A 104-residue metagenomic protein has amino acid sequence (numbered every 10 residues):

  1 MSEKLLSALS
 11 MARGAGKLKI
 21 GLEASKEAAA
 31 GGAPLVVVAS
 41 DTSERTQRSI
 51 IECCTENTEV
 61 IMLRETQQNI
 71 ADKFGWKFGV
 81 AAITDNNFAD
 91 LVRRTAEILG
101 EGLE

Functional and structural regions predicted by a protein language model:
M1, E23, E101-E104: Polybasic, low-complexity intrinsically disordered tails and interdomain linkers
E3-V38: N-terminal first-folded block
K4, R45, E65, N87-L91: Charged, alpha-helix-enriched surfaces in structured cytosolic catalytic cores of large nucleotide-utilizing machines
L6, K26-E27, S49-I50, Q68-K73: Short, flexible, solvent-exposed loop/turn segments with mixed acidic/basic and small polar residues
E23, D41-T42, E65-Q68, N86: Short, ordered loop/turn segments at secondary-structure junctions
E27-E59: N-terminal positively charged helical leader segments and presequences
N57-D72: Conserved phosphate-binding/catalytic loops in two-lobed NTP-binding clefts
N69-E104: C-terminal structural segments of small proteins and small subunits
